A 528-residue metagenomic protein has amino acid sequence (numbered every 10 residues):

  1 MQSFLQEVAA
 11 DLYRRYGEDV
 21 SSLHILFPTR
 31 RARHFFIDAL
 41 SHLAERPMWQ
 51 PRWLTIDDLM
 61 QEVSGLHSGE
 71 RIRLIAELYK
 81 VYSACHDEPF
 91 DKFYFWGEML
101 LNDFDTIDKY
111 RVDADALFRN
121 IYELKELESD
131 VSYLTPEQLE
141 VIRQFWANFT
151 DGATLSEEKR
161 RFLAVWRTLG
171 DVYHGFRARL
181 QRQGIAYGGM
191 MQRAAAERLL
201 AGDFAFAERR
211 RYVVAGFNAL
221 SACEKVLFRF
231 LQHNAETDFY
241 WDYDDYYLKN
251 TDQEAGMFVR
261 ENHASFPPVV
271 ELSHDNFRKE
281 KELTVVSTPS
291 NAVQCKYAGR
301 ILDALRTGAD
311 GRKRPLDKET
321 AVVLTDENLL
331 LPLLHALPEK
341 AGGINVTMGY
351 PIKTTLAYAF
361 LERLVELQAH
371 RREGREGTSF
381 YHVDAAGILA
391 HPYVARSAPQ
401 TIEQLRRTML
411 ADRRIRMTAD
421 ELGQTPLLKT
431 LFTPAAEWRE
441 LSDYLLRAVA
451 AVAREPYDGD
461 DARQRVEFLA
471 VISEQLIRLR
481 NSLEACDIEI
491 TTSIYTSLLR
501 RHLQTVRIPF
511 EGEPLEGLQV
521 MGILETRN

Functional and structural regions predicted by a protein language model:
M1-R527: Nucleic acid-machinery interaction/catalytic patches
